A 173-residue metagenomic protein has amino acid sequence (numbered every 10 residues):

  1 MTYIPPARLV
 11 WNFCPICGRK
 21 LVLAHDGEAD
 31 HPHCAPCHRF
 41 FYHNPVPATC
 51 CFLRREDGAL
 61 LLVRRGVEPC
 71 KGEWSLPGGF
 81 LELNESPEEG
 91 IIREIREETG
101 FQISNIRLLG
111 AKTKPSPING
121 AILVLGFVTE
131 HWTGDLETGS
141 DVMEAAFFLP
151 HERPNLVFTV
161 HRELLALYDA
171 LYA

Functional and structural regions predicted by a protein language model:
M1-V10, L23-E28: Short, flexible, mixed-charge glycine/proline-rich loop motifs that serve as phosphate/nucleic-acid-contacting
T2-I4, R54-E97: Conserved Nudix-box catalytic region and its N-terminal flanking loop in Nudix hydrolases and closely related
C14-C17, C34-C37: Short cysteine-rich clusters marking metal-coordination/redox-active sites
R19, P47-T49, G58, L123-L125 (+1 more regions): Change "...and in nucleic-acid phosphodiester-cleaving endonucleases..." to "...and in nucleic-acid processing enzymes
V22-L23, Y42: Short functional micro-motifs and their immediate structural scaffolds
P36-L60, F80, A111: Conserved N-terminal beta-strand and adjoining loop/helix that marks the start of the Nudix/MutT-like hydrolase domain
L53-R54, L62, T129, F147: Conserved hydrophobic "DFG−1" position in protein kinase catalytic cores
L81-S104, G110-L167: Unchanged
